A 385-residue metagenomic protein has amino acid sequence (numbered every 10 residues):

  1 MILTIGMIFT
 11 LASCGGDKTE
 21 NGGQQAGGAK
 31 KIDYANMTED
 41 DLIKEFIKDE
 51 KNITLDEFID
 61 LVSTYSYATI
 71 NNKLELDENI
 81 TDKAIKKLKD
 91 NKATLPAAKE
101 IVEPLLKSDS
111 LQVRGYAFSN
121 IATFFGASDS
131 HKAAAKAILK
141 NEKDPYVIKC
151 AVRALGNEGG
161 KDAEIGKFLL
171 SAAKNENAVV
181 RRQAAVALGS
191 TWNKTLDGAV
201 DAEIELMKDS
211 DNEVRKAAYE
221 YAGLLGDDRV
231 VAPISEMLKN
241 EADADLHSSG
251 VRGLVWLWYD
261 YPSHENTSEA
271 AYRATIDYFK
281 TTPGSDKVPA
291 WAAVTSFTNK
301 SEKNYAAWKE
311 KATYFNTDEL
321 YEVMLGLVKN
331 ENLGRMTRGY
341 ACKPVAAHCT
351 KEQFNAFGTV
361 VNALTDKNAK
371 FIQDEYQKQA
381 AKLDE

Functional and structural regions predicted by a protein language model:
M1-T4: Sec-dependent signal peptide recognition, specifically the positively charged N-region followed immediately by
T10-S13: C-terminal motif of bacterial Sec signal peptides marking the signal peptidase cleavage site
G15-D17: Bacterial signal peptide processing site
N21-K30: N-terminal, intrinsically disordered, polar/charged segments of Gram-positive cell-envelope systems that serve as
D33, D40-D49, D60, N71-T94 (+10 more regions): Structural detector for internal amphipathic alpha-helices that build alpha-solenoid repeat scaffolds
E39-D40, N52-N72, A93-K107, G126-K140 (+6 more regions): Amphipathic alpha-helical scaffolding segments comprising HEAT/armadillo-like alpha-solenoid repeats
N355-E385: Terminal, low-structured helical/coil segments at or just beyond the last alpha-helical repeat
